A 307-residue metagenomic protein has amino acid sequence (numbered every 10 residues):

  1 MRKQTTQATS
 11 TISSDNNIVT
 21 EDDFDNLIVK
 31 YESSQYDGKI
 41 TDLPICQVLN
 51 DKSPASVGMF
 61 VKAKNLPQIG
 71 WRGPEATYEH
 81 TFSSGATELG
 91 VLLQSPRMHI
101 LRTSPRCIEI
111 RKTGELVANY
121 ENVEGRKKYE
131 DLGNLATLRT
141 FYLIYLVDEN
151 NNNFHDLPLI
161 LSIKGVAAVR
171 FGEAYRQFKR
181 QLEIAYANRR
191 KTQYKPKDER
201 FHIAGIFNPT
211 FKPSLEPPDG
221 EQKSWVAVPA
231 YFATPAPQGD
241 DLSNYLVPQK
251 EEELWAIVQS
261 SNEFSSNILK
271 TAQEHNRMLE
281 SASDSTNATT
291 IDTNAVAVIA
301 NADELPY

Functional and structural regions predicted by a protein language model:
M1-I160, G220-K223, A288, A295-Y307: OB-fold ssDNA-binding interfaces and closely related basic DNA-contact patches used across DNA replication/repair
V29, S33, R180-A187, K191 (+3 more regions): Generic surface-pattern signal
L89-R111, E221-V298, Y307: Long, highly charged low-complexity segments enriched in Glu/Asp and Lys/Arg with interspersed Ser/Thr
L138-P237: Extended serine/threonine-enriched, polar tracts that run as long, contiguous segments within proteins
